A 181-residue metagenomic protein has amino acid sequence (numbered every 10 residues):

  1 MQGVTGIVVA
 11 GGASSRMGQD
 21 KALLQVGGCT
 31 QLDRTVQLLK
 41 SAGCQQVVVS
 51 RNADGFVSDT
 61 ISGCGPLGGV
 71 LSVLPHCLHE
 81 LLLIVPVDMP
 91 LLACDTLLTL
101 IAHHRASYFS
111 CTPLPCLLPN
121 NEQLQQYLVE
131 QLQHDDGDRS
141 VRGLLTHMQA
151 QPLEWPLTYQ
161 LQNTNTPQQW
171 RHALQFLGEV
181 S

Functional and structural regions predicted by a protein language model:
Q2-N52, L97: N-terminal glycine-rich phosphate-binding loop and ensuing alpha1 helix
A53-S62, R105-S107: Active-site regions of enzymes building and remodeling cell-envelope glycoconjugates
C64-S72: Glycine-rich, basic loop-to-helix element that forms the pyrophosphate-binding segment of sugar-nucleotide handling
L82-L83: Short aromatic/hydrophobic "clamp" motif used to bind/position activated sugar donors
P86-P90: The conserved acidic donor/metal-binding loop of glycosyltransferases
L92-P115: Conserved donor-nucleotide/metal-binding helix-loop-beta segment in metal-dependent transferases, i.e., the alpha-helix
C116-M148: Short, glycine-/small-residue-rich phosphate/pyrophosphate-handling segment
G137-S181: Conserved alpha/beta core of the MobA/IspD/sugar-nucleotide pyrophosphorylase nucleotidyltransferase superfamily
